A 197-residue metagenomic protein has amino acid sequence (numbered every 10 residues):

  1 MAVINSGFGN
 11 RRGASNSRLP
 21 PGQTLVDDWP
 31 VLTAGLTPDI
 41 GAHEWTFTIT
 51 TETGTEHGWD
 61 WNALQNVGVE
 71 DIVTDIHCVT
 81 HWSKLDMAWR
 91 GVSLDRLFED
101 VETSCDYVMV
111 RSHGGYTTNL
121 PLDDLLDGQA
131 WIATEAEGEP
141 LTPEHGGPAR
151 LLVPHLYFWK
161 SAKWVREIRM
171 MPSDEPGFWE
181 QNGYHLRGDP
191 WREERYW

Functional and structural regions predicted by a protein language model:
A2-W197: Structured, non-membrane catalytic/scaffold regions adjacent to prosthetic-group chemistry
